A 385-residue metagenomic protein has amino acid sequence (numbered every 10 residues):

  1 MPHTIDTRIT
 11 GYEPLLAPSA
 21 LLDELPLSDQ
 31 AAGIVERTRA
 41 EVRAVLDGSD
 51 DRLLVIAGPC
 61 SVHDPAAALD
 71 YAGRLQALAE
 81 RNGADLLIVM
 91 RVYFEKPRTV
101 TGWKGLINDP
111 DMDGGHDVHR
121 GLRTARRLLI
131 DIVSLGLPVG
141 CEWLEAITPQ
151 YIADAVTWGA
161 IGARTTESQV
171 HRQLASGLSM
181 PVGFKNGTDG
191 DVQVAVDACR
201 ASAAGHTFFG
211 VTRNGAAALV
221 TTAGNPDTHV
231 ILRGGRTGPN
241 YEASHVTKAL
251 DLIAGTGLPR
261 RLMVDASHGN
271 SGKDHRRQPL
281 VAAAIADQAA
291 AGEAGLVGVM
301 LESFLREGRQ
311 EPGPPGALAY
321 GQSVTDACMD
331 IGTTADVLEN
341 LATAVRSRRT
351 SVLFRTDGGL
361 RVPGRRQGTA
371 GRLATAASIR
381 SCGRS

Functional and structural regions predicted by a protein language model:
P2-I5, A72, D85-Y241, H245-V246 (+7 more regions): Active-site-facing alpha/beta catalytic cores
D6-D47: N- or domain-start disorder-to-order transition segments that initiate the globular core
L54-A67, D326: Conserved phosphate/anionic-ligand binding catalytic regions in large, soluble enzymes, centered on
G58, V264, D330: Conserved, mostly hydrophobic/aromatic
F304-S351: Internal helix-turn-beta structural module
